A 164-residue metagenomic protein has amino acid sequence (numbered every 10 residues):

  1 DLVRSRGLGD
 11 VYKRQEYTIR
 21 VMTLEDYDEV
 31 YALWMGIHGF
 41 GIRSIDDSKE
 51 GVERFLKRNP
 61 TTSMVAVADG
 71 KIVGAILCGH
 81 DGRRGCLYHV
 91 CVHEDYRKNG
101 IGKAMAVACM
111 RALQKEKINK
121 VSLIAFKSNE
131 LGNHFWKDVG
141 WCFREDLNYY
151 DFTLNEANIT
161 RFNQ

Functional and structural regions predicted by a protein language model:
D1-Y12: Single conserved hydrophobic/aromatic residue that forms the stacking wall/gate of nucleotide- or nucleobase-binding
G7, K117-N119, D146: Short loop/turn motifs at secondary-structure junctions
D10, D138-C142, D146-Q164: Terminal substrate-recognition subdomain of acyl/acetyltransferases
Y17, V21-H89, A112, E116 (+3 more regions): Acetyl-CoA-dependent GNAT
V90-R97, A125-F126: A short, internal acetyl-CoA/4′-phosphopantetheine-binding micro-motif in the GNAT/acyltransferase core
K98-R111, D138: Conserved acetyl-CoA-binding loop-helix of GNAT-fold acetyltransferases
L113-A125: Conserved GNAT acetyl-CoA-binding A-motif
L123-G132, D151: Conserved beta-strand-loop-alpha-helix junction that forms the acyl-donor binding cleft
